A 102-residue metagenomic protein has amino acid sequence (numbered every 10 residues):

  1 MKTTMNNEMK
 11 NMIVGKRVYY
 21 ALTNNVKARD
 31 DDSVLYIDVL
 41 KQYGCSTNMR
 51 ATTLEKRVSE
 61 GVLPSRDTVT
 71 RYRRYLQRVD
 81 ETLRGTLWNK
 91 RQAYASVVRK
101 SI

Functional and structural regions predicted by a protein language model:
M1-M5, R99-I102: Short intrinsically disordered terminal tails
K2-M5, T70-R74, N89: Short Lys/Arg-rich cationic patches that frequently serve as NLS/NoLS or arginine-rich RNA/DNA-binding motifs
K2-V34, D38, Q42: Positively charged, polyanion-binding regions of nucleic-acid-associated proteins
N25-V26, Y43-T47, L76, D80-L83 (+1 more regions): Short, flexible helical or helix-coil boundary motifs
D31-E60: DNA-recognition alpha helix
T52-E81: Major-groove recognition helix of helix-turn-helix-like DNA-binding domains
E81-V98: Short Lys/Arg-enriched helix C-cap and helix-to-coil transition segments that create basic nucleic-acid-contact patches
